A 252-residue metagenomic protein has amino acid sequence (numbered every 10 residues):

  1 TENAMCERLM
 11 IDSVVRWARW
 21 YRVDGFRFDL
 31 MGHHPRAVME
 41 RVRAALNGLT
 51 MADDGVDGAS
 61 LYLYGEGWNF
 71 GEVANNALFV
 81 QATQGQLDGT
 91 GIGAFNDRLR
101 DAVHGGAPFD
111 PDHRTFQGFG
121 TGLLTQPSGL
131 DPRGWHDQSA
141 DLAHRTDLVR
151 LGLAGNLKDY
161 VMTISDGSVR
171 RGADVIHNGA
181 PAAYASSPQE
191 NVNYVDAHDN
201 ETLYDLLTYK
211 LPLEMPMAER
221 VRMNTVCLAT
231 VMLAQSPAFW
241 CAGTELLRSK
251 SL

Functional and structural regions predicted by a protein language model:
T1-R8, D12-W20: Aromatic- and acidic-residue-enriched carbohydrate-binding clefts of CAZyme catalytic domains
A4-M5, F26, L30-H33: Alpha-helix capping and helix-loop boundary segments enriched in small/acidic/polar residues
R8-L9, H34-V38, R220-M223: Short, glycine/acidic-rich beta->alpha junctions
M10, W17, F28-D29, L63: Structural scaffold positions in well-ordered secondary structure
V14-A18, M39-R43, L228: Generic structural signal for well-ordered alpha-helices, preferentially at hydrophobic/aromatic core positions
R22-G25, D57-Y62, Q235-F239: Loop/turn elements at helix/coil->beta-strand transitions in domains of secreted/extracellular proteins
L30-N178, A182-Y184, T244-L252: Active-site-proximal helices and loops of the catalytic beta/alpha 8
R171-L252: Loop/helix patches that line or flank the sugar-binding groove of alpha-linked glycan CAZymes
